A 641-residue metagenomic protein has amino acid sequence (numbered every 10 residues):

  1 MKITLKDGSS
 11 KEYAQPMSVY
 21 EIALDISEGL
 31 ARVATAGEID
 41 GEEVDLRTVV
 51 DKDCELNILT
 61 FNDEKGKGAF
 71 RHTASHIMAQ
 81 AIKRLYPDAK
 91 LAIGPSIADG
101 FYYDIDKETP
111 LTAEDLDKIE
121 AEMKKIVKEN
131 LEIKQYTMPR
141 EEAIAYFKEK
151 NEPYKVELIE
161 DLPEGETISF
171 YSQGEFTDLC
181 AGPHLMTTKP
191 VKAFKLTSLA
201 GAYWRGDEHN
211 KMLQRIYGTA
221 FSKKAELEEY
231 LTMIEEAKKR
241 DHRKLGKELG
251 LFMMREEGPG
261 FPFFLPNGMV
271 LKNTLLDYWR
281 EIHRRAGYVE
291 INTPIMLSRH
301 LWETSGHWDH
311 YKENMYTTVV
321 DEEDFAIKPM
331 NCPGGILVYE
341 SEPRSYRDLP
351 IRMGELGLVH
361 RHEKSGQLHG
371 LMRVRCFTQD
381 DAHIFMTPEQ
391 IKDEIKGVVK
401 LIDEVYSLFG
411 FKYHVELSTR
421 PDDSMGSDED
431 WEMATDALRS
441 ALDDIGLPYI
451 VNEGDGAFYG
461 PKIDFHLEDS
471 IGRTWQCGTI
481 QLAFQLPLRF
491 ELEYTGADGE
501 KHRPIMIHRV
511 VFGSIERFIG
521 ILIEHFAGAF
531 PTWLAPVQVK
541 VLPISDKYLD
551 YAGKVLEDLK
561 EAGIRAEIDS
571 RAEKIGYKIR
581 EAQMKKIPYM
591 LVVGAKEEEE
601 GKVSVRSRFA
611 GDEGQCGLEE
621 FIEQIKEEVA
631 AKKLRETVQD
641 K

Functional and structural regions predicted by a protein language model:
M1-K90, I97-K641: NTP/phosphate- and nucleic-acid-binding module
